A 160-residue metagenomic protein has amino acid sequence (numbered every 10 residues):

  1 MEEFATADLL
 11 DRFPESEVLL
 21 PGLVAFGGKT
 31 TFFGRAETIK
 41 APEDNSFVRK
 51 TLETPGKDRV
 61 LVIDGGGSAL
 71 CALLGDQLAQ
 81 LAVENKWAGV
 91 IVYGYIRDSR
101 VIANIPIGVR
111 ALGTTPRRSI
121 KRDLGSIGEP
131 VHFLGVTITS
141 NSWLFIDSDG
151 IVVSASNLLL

Functional and structural regions predicted by a protein language model:
M1-S140, N157-L160: Feature captures the catalytic cores and cofactor-binding loops of soluble hydro-lyases/lyases that act on carboxylate
V153-A155: Short beta-strand-to-turn element immediately C-terminal to the catalytic PLP-Schiff-base lysine in fold type I
